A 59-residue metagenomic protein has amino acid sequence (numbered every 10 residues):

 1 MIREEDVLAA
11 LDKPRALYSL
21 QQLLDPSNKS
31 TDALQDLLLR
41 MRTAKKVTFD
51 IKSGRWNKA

Functional and structural regions predicted by a protein language model:
M1, F49-A59: Short, cationic-aromatic polyanion-contact patches
M1-L8, T31: Short, leucine-enriched amphipathic alpha-helices that occur as contiguous helical runs
A10-S19: Short capping segments at the starts of secondary-structure elements
Q21-T31: Short helix-coil junctions and helix-kink-helix linkers
Q35-L39: Short, hydrophobic-biased segments on the C-terminal half of alpha helices that form "recognition helices"
K45: Glycine-centered, phosphate/nucleic-acid-interacting loop/turn motifs that mediate DNA/RNA or nucleotide
